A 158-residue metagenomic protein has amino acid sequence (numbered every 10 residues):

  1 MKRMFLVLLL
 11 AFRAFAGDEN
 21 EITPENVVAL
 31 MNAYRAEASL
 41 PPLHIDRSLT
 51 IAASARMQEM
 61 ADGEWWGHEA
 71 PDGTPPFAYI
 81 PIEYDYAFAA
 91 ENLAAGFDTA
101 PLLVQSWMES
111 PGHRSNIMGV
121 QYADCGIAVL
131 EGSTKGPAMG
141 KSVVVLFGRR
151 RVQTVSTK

Functional and structural regions predicted by a protein language model:
M4-F12: Sec-dependent N-terminal signal peptides
A14-A16: Boundary at the C-terminal end of the N-terminal hydrophobic targeting segment
E19-D62: A short alpha-helix/helix-coil micro-patch that ends at or immediately precedes a cysteine
E37-I51, E64-G73, R114-V129: Surface-exposed patches in mature extracellular/periplasmic domains of secreted proteins
I51-D98, I117: Short, surface-exposed glycine/acidic/tryptophan-bearing loops
A94-K158: Disulfide-stabilized extracellular recognition modules
